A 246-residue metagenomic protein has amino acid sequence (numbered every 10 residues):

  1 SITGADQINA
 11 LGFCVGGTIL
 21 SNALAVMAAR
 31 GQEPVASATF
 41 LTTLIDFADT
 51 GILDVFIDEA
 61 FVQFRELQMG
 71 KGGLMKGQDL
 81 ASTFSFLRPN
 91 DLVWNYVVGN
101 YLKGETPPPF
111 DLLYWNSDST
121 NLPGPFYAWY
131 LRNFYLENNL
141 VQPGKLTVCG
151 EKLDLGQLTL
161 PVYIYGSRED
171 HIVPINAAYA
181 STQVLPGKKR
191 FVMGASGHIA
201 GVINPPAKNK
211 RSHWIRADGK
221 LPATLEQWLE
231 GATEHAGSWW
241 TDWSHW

Functional and structural regions predicted by a protein language model:
I2-G16: Alpha/beta-hydrolase fold nucleophile elbow
G4-A5, I19-Y127, N138: Alpha/beta-hydrolase-fold enzymes
R30, F56-M69, I203-Q227: Acidic, Ser/Thr-rich peripheral helices and adjacent loops at domain boundaries
N116-L153, L160: Mobile cap/lid helix-loop segments that gate and shape the active-site cleft of serine hydrolases
L131, S181, L185-L221: Catalytic histidine neighborhood in serine/cysteine hydrolases with alpha/beta-hydrolase-type architecture
Q157-V162, V184-K188: Short, proline-enriched alpha-helix->beta-strand connector loops that line the catalytic pocket of alpha/beta-hydrolase
I164-G166, D170: Short beta-strand/loop motif that positions the catalytic acidic residue of the alpha/beta-hydrolase fold
H171-A177: Conserved alpha/beta-hydrolase "acid-adjacent" motif
